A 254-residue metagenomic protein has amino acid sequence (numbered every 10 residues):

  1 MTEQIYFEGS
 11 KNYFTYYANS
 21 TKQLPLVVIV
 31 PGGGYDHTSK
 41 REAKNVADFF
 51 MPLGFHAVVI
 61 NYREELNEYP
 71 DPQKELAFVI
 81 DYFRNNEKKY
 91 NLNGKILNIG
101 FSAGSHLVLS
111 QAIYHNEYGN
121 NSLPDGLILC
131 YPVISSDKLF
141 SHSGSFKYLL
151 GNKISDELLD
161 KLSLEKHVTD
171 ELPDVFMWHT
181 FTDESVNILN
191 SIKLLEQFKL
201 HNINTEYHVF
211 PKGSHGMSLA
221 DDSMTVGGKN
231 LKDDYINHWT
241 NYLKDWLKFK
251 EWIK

Functional and structural regions predicted by a protein language model:
M1-K22, Y69, D233-N237: N-terminal cap/lid segment of alpha/beta-hydrolase-fold proteins
L24-G32: Short beta-strand element of the alpha/beta-hydrolase
T38-K40, V58-K95, D233-Y235: Catalytic nucleophile-loop/oxyanion-hole region of alpha/beta-hydrolase and closely related hydrolase-like folds
K40-V58: Short amphipathic alpha-helix adjacent to the substrate-entry channel of hydrolases
F78-S145, L159: Primarily recognizes the serine-hydrolase "nucleophile elbow" in alpha/beta-hydrolase and SGNH/GDSL folds
S136, T182-V186: Acidic catalytic loop of the alpha/beta-hydrolase fold
E171, M177-H179, D183: Short beta-strand/loop motif that positions the catalytic acidic residue of the alpha/beta-hydrolase fold
I192, E196-K254: C-terminal catalytic histidine-bearing segment of alpha/beta-hydrolase fold enzymes
